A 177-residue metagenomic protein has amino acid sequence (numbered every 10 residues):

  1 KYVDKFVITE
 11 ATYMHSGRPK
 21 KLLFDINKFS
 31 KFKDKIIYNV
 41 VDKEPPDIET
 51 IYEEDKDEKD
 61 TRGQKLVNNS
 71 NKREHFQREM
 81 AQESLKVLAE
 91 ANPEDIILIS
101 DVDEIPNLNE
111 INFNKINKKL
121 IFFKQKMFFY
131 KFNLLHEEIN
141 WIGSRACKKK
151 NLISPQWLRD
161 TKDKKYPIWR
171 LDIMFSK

Functional and structural regions predicted by a protein language model:
V3, K33, E94, N117-K118: Short, well-ordered alpha-helix to beta-strand connector turns
K5-I8: Hydrophobic targeting segments
A11-I99, L108-N109: Active-site-proximal specificity loops/subdomain of glycosyltransferases
S70-N71, E104-K177: Conserved catalytic core of nucleotide-sugar-dependent glycosyltransferases
